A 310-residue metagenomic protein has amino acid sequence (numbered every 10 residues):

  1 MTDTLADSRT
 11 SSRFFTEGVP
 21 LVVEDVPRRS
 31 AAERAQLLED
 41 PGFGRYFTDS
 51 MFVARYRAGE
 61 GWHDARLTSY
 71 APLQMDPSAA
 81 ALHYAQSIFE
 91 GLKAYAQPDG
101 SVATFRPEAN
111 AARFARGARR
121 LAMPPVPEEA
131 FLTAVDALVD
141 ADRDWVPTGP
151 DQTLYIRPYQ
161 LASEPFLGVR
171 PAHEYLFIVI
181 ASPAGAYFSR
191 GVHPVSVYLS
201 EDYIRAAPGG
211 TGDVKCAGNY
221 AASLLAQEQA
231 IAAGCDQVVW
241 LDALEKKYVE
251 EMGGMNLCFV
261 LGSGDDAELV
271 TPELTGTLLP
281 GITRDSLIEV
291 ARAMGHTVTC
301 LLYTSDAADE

Functional and structural regions predicted by a protein language model:
L5-L67: Short, Gly/Pro- and small/polar-rich lid/capping loops
F14, D40, P107-A111, A115-A233: Extended Lys/Arg-rich, glycine-bearing segments that form polyanion-binding/interaction patches within enzyme domains
R55-W62, Y95-G100, P107, S163 (+3 more regions): Short acidic-glycine loop/turn motifs at beta-strand connectors
S78-L92: Conserved phosphate/anionic-ligand binding catalytic regions in large, soluble enzymes, centered on
V238, M294-L302: Short, well-structured beta-strand/strand-turn elements
K247-L274: Glycine- and Gly-Pro-enriched alpha-helical subdomains that act as flexible, kink-prone "lid/hinge" or packing modules
D285-E289: Feature representing long, continuous alpha-helical segments
Y303-D309: Conserved small/polar residues in nucleotide/adenosyl-binding loops
